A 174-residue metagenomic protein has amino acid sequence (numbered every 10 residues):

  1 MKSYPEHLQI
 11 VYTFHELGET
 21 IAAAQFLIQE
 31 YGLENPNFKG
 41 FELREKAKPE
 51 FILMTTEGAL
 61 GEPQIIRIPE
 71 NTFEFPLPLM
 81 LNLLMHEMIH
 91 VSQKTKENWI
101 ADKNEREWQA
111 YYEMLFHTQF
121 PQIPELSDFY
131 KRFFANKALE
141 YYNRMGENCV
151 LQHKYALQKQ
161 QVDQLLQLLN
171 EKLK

Functional and structural regions predicted by a protein language model:
K2-Q64, F73, P121-I123: Auxiliary, metal-adjacent structural segments of Zn-dependent hydrolase domains
H7-I10, A23-L27, E87, F129 (+4 more regions): Charge-rich, solvent-exposed alpha-helical interaction surfaces
Y12-A22, E125, F129, F133 (+2 more regions): Alpha-helix boundary/N-cap detector
P36-G40, N98-W99, E105, A156: Short glycine-rich, low-complexity/disordered patches
R67-L83, I100-A101: Short pre-active-site segment immediately N-terminal to the catalytic Zn-binding motif
N82-T95: Active-site recognition of the HExxH zinc-binding catalytic motif
D102-A135: Post-HExxH zinc-binding segment in Zn-dependent metallohydrolases
N143-K174: Pan-zinc metallopeptidase signature
